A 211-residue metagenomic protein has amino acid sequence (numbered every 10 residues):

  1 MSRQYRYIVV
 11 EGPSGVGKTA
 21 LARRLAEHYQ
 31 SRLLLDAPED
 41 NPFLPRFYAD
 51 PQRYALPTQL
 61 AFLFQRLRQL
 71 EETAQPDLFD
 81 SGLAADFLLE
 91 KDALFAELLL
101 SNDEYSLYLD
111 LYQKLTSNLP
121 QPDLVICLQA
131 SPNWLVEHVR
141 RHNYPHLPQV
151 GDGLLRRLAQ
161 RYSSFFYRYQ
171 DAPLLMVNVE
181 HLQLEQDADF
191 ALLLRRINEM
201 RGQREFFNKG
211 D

Functional and structural regions predicted by a protein language model:
V10: Hydrophobic anchor at the beta1->P-loop junction of P-loop NTPases
P13: P-loop (Walker A) phosphate-binding loop of NTP-binding proteins
K18: Conserved lysine of the Walker
L21-A22: Post-Walker A alpha-helix
E27-Q65: Conserved substrate/cofactor phosphate-moiety recognition/catalytic segment in nucleotide-dependent phosphotransferases
Y54-P120: Glycine-rich phosphate-binding loop used to anchor ATP phosphates in small-molecule kinases, encompassing both
D92-S163: A glycine- and Lys/Arg-enriched "phosphate-lid" helix/loop adjacent to the NTP-binding pocket of small-molecule kinases
R140-Q149, G153-D211: NTP-dependent small-molecule kinase module
